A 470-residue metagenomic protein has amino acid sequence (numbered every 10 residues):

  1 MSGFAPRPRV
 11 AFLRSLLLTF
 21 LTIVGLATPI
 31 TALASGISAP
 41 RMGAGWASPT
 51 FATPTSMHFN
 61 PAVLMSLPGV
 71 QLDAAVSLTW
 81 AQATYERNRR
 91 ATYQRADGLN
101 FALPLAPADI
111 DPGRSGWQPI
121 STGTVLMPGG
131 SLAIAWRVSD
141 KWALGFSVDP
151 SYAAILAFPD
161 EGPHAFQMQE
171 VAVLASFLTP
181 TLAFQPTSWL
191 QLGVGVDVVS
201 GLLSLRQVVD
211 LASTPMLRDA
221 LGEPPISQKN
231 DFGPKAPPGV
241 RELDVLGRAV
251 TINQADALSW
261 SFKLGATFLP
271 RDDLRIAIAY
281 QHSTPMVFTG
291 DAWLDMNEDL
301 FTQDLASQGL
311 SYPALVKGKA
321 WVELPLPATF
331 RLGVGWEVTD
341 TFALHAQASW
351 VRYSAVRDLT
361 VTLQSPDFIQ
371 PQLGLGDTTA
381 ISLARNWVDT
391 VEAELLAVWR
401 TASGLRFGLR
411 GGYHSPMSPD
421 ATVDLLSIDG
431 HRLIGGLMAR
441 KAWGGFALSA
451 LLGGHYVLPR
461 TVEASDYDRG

Functional and structural regions predicted by a protein language model:
M1-L13: N-terminal secretory signal peptides that target proteins for export/translocation
A5, L16-L18, S48-S56: Short coil-to-helix leader/linker segments, especially the first N-terminal amphipathic alpha-helix with its helix
F12-I23: Sec-dependent N-terminal signal peptides
A27-P29: N-terminal signal peptide c-region/cleavage motif recognized by signal peptidases
L33-A47, M65-Y85: Transmembrane beta-strand segments of Gram-negative outer membrane beta-barrel proteins
L33-G43, A47, A52, G98 (+2 more regions): Outer-membrane beta-barrel porins/channels
G45-T53, A81-V125: Surface-exposed strand-loop-strand hairpins of Gram-negative outer-membrane beta-barrel proteins
M57-A62: N-terminal periplasmic accessory domains that precede and gate Gram-negative outer-membrane beta-barrel machines
